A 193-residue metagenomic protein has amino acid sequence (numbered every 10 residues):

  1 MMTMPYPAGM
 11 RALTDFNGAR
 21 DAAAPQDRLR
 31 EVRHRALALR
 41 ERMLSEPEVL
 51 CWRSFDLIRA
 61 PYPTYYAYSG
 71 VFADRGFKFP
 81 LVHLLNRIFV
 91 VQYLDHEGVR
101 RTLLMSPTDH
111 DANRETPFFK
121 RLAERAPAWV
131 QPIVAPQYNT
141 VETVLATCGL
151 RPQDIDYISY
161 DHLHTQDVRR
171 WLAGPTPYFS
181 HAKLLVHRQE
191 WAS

Functional and structural regions predicted by a protein language model:
M1-E142: Metallo-beta-lactamase
D109-S193: Active-site HxH/HxHxD metal-binding segment of metal-dependent hydrolases
